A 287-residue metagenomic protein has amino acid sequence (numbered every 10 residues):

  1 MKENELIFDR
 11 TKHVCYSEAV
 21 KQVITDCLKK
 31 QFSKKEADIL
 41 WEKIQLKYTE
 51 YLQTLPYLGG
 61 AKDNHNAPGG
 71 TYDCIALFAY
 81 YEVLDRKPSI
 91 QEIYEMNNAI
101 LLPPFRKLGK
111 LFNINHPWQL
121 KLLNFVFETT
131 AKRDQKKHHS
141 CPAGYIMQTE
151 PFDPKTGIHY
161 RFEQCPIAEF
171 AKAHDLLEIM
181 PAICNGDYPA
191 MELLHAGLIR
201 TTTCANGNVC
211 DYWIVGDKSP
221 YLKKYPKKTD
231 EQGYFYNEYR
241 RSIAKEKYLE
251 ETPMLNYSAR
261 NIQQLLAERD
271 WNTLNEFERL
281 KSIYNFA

Functional and structural regions predicted by a protein language model:
M1-L84: N-terminal, charged low-complexity regulatory/assembly segments
G69-A173: Amphipathic interaction/junction segments at domain boundaries or subunit interfaces
M147-Q148, G197-T201: A short linear hydrophobic-aromatic micro-motif
I167-F170, D217-K224: Short, charged/polar, Gly/Pro-enriched secondary-structure boundary elements
E169, A173-A190, L194: Low-complexity, glycine/alanine/valine/leucine- and proline-rich hydrophobic stretches
P189, K227-I262: Short, cationic low-complexity segments
T201, G207-D217: C-terminal edge-of-domain segments
E238, T252-A287: Metal-dependent nuclease catalytic core centered on acidic motifs
